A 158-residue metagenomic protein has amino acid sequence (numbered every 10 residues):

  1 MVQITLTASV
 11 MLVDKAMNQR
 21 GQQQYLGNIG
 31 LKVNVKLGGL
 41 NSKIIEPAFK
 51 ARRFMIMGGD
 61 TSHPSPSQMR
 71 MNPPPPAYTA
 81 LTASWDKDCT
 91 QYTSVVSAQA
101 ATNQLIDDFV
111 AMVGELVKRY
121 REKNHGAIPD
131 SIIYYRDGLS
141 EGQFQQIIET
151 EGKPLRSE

Functional and structural regions predicted by a protein language model:
M1-E158: Long, low-complexity, intrinsically disordered terminal regions
